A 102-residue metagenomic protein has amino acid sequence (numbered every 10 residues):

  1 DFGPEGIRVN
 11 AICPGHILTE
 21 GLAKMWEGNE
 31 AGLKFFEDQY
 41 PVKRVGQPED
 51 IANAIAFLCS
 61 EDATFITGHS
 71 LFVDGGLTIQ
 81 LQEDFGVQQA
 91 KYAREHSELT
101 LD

Functional and structural regions predicted by a protein language model:
F2-P4, I17, G46, C59: A short hydrophobic alpha-helix cap/turn motif
G3, R8, I66-G68: Short, small/polar-rich loop/turn modules that mediate ligand/substrate recognition or access, typified
P4, H16-Q39, Q82-D102: A glycine/serine/threonine-rich, flexible loop-to-helix segment that serves as the NAD(P) cofactor-binding "lid"
N10, P14-G15, E20, H69 (+1 more regions): Proline-glycine-enriched beta-turn/loop adjacent to the NAD(P) cofactor-binding site in Rossmann-like oxidoreductases
A11, A31-D62, I66, G75 (+1 more regions): C-terminal helical subdomain
H69-L71, E83: Extracytoplasmic/periplasmic beta-strand context in beta-sandwich domains, especially the cupredoxin/COX2 CuA-binding
